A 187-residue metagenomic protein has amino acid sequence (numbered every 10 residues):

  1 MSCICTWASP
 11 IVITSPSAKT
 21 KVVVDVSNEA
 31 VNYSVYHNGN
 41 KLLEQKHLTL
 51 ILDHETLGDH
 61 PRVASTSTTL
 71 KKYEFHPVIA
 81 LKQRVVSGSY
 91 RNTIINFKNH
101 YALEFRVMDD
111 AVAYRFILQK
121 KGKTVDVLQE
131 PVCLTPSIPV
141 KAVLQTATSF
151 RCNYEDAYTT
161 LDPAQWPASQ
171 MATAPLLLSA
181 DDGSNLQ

Functional and structural regions predicted by a protein language model:
M1-P10: Bacterial Sec-dependent N-terminal signal peptides
P10-Q187: N-terminal accessory beta-strand-rich subdomains and adjacent acidic, glycine-rich linkers that precede catalytic cores
